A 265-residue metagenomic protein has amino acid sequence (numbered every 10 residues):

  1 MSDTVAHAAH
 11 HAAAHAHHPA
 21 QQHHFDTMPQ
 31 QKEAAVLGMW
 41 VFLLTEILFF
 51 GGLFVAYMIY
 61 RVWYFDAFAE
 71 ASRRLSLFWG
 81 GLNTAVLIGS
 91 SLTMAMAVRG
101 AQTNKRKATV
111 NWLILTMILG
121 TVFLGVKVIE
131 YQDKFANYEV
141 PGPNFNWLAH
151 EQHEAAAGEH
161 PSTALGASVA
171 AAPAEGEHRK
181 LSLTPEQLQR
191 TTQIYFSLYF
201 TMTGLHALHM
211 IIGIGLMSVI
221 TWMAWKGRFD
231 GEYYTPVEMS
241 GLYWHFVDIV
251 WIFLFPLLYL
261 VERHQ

Functional and structural regions predicted by a protein language model:
M1-Q265: ...captures the hydrophobic TM-helix bundle architecture rather than a specific catalytic motif, and can also fire on
